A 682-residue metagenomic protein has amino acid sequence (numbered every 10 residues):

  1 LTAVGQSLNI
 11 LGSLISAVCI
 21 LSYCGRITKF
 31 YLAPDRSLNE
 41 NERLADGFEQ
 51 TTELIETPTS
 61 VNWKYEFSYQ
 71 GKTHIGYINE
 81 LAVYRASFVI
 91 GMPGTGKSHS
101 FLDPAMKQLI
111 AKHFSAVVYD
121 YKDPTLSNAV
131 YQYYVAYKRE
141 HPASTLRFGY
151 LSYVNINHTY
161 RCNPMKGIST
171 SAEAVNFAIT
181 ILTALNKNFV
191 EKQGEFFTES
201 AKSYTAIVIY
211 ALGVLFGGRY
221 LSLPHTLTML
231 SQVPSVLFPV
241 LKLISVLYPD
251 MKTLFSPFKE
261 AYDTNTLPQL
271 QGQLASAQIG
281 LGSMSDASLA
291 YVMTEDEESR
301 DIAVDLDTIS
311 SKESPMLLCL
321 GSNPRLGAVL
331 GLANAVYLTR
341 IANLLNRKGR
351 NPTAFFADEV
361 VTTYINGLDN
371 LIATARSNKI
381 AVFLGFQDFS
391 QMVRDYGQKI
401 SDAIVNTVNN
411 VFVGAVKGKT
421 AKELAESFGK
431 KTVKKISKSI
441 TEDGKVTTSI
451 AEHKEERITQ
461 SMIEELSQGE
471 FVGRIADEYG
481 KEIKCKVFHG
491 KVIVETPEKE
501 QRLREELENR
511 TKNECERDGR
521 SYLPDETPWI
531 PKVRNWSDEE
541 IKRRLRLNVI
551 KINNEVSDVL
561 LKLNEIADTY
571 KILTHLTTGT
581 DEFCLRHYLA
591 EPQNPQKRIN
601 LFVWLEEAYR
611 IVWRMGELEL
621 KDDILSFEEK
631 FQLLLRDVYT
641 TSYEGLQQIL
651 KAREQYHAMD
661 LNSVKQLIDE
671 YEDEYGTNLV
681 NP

Functional and structural regions predicted by a protein language model:
L1-E49: N-terminal accessory nucleic-acid engagement/regulatory domains that precede and modulate ATP-driven motor cores
L32-L38, Q70, H74, I78-I380 (+8 more regions): P-loop NTPase motor domains
G47-G76: N-terminal pre-Walker A segment at the start of P-loop NTPase domains
I372-T374, N378-A476: Conserved ATP-driven motor cores of ASCE-family P-loop NTPases powering translocation/secretion/packaging/pilus
S439, D443-I566, L573, E619-D623 (+3 more regions): Conserved P-loop NTPase motor module
G473-A476, L585, I599-L601: Carbohydrate-binding surface patches
C584, Y588-P592, S642-G645: Acidic, low-complexity, intrinsically disordered interaction modules
E591-I624, H657-V680: Repeat-associated, polar segments at repeat-unit boundaries in modular proteins
